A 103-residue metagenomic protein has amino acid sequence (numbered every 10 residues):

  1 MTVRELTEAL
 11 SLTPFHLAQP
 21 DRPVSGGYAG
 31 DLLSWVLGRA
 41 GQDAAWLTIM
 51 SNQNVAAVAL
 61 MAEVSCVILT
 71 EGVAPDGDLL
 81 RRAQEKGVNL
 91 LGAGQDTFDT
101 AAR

Functional and structural regions predicted by a protein language model:
T2-E5, D96: Short, structural beta-strand-to-alpha-helix junction motif
E5-G27, L37: An N-cap/entry alpha-helix motif that binds or orients negatively charged groups
D21-V24, G30-A45, I49-R103: Feature captures the catalytic cores and cofactor-binding loops of soluble hydro-lyases/lyases that act on carboxylate
